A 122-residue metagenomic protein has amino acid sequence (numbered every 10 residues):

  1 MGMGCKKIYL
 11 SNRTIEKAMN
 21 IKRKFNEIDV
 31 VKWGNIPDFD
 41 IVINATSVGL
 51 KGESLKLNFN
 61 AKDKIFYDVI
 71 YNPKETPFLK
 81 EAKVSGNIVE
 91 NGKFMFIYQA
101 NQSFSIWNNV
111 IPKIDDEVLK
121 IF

Functional and structural regions predicted by a protein language model:
M1-G2, K83: Gly/Ala-rich phosphate-binding loop of Rossmann-like dinucleotide-binding domains, activating on the conserved
G2, K56-K64: Short, conserved loop/helix-junction motifs that constitute active-site signature segments in enzyme catalytic cores
M3-F25: NAD(P)-binding Rossmann-fold cofactor-contacting core
N26-F39: Short acidic low-complexity segments
D40-I41, K64: Conserved acidic residues
N44-V48, I70-Y71: Short glycine-/small-residue-rich Rossmann-like dinucleotide-binding loops
L50-L55, K74-E75: Short glycine-rich, flexible loops that bind phosphorylated cofactors or substrates
I65-L119: Rossmann-fold NAD(P)-binding glycine/threonine-rich loop
